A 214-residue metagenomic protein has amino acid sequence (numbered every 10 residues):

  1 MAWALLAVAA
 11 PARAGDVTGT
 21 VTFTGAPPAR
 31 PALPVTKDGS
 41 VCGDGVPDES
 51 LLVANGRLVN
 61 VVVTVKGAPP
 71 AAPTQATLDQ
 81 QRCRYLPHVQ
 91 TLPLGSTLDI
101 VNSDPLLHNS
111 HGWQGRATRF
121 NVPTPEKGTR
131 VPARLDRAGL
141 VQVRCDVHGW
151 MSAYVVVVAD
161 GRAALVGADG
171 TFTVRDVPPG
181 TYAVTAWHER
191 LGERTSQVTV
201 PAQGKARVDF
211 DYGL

Functional and structural regions predicted by a protein language model:
M1-V8: Bacterial N-terminal signal peptides
A12-L214: Extracytoplasmic copper-binding redox domains, predominantly the cupredoxin/blue-copper superfamily
